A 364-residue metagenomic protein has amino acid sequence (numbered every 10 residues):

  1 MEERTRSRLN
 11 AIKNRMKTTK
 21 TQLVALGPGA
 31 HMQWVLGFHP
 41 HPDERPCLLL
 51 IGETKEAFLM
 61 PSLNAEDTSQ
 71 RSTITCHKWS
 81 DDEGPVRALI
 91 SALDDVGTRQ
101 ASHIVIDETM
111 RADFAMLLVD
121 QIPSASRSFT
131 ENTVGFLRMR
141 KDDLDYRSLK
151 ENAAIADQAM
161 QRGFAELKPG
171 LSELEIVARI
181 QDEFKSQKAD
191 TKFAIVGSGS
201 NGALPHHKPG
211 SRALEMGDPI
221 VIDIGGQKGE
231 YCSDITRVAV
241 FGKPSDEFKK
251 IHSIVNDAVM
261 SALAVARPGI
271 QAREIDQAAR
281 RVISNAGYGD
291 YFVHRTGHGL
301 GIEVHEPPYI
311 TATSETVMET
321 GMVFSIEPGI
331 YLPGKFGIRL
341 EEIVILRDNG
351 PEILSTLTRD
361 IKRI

Functional and structural regions predicted by a protein language model:
M1-I364: Active-site neighborhoods and metal-handling regions in enzymes and metal-associated proteins
